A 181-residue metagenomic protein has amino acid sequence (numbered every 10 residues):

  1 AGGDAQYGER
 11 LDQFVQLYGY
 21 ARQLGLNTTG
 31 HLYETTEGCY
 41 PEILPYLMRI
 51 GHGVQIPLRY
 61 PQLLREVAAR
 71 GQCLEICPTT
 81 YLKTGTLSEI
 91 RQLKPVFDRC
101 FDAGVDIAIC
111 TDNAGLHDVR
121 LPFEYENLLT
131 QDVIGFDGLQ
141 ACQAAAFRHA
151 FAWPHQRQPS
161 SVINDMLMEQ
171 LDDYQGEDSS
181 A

Functional and structural regions predicted by a protein language model:
A1, T28-G30, I50-H52, L74-I76 (+1 more regions): Hydrophobic faces of well-ordered beta-strands that scaffold small-molecule active sites in alpha/beta enzyme cores
G3-Q6, L32-T36, V54-I56, P78-L82 (+1 more regions): Active-site-proximal loop/turn and secondary-structure-junction residues that shape catalytic pockets, frequently
Q6-R49, P57-Q72, R91-V105, I134-G138: Histidine/acidic residue-rich metal-binding segments in metalloenzymes
T29-T35, V105-P122: Short acidic/histidine-rich active-site segments
G53-V54, I90, T111-G115, D132-F136 (+1 more regions): Hydrophobic alpha-helical scaffolding
L74-I76, A103-A108, L121-E126, Q143: Short acidic (Asp/Glu) and glycine-rich catalytic loops that position anionic groups and cofactors
T80-G85, A108-C110, N127-Q131: Short beta-alpha connecting loops at secondary-structure transitions that line or flank enzyme active sites
F123, V133-A181: Mid-to-C-terminal alpha-helical segments outside catalytic/metal-binding sites
